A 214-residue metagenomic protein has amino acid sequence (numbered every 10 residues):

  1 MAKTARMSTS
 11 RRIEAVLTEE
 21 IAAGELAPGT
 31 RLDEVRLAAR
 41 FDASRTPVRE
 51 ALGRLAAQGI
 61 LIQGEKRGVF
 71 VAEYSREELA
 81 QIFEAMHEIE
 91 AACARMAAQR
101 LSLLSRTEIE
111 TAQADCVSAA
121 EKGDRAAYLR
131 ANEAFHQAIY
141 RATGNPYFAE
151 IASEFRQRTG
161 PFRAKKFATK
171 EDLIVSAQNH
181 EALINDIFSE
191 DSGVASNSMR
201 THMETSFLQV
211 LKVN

Functional and structural regions predicted by a protein language model:
M1-R95, Q99, R141, F207-N214: Short linear motifs at protein or domain termini
A5, S10, E110-S118, K122 (+2 more regions): C-terminal all-alpha effector/ligand-binding and dimerization domain of prokaryotic HTH-type transcriptional repressors
V69, E77, R95, A114 (+2 more regions): Positions in alpha-helical segments
E77, A85-L101, A131-K170, S206-Q209: Hydrophobic, amphipathic alpha-helical faces that serve as interaction scaffolds
I82, I109, Y128, N132 (+5 more regions): Hydrophobic packing residues in well-ordered alpha-helices of helical domains and bundles
A92-S118: Amphipathic alpha-helical dimerization/coiled-coil segments that flank or bridge DNA-binding/regulatory modules
C116-H136, Y140: Exposed, interaction-prone assembly regions rather than primary DNA-binding/catalytic cores
